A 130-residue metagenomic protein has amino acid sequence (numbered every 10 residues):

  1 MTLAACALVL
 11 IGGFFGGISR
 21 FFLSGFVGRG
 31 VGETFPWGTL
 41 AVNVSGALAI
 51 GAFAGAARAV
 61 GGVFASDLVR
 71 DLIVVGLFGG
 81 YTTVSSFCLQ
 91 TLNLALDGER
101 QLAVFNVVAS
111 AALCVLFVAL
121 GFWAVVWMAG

Functional and structural regions predicted by a protein language model:
M1-G130: Membrane-interface helix-loop junctions in multi-pass transporters/channels
